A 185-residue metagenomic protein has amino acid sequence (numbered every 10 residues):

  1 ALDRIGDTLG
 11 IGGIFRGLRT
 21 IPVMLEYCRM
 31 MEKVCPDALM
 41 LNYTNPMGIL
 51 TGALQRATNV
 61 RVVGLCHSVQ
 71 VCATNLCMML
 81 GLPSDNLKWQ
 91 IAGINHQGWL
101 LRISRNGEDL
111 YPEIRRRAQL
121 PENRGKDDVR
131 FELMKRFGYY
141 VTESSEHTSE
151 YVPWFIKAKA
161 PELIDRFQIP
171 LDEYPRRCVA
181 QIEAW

Functional and structural regions predicted by a protein language model:
A1-T58: Rossmann-fold NAD(P)-binding glycine/threonine-rich loop
G10-G13, G64, G93: Glycine-centered flexibility sites
D37-L39, V63, S84-K88: Short secondary-structure capping/junction motifs at helix and strand boundaries
M40-T44, G64-C66, I91: A structural signal for short, well-ordered beta-strand segments and their strand-loop junctions that often border
T51-R56, N75-C77, L101-I103: Short acidic, glycine/serine/threonine-rich loops at helix termini
V60-L76, L80: Acidic, His- and aromatic-enriched active-site or binding-groove loops in soluble protein domains that engage sugars
M78-W185: Long, compositionally biased stretches enriched for glycine and/or charged residues
